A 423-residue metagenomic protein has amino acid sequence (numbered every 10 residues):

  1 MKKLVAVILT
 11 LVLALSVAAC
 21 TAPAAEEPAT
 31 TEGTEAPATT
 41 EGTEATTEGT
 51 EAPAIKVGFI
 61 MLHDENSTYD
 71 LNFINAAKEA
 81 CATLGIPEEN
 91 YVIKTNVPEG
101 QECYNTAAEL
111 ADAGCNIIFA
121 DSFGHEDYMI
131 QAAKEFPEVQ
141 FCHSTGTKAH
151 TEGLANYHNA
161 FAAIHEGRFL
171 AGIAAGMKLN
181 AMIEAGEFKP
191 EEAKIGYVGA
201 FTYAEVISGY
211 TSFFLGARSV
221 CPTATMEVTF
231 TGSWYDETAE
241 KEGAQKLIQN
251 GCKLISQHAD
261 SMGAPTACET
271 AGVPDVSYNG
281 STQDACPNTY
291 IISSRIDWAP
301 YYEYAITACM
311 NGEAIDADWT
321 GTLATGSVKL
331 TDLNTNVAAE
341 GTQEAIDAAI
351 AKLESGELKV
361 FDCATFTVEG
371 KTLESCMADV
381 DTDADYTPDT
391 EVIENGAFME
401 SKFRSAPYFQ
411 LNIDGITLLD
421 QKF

Functional and structural regions predicted by a protein language model:
M1-L9: Positively charged n-region of N-terminal signal peptides that target proteins for export
S16-A19: C-terminal motif of bacterial Sec signal peptides marking the signal peptidase cleavage site
A22-F423: A residue-level marker of the well-folded mature domains of exported/periplasmic proteins
